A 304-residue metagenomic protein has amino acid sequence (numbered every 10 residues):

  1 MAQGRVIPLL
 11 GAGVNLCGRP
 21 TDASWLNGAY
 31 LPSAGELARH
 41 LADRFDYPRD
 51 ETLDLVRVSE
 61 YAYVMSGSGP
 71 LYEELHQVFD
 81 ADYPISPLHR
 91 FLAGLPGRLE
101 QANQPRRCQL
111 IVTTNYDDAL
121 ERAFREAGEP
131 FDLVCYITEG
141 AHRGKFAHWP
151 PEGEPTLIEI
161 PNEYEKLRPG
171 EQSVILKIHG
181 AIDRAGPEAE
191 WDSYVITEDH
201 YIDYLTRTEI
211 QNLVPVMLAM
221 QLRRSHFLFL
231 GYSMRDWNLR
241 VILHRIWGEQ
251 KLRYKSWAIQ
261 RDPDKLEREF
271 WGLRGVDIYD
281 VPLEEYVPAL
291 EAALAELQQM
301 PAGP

Functional and structural regions predicted by a protein language model:
M1-L10, V14-G35, H40-T52, Y61-S68 (+4 more regions): SIR2/sirtuin-family catalytic core signature
C17, D118-R122, R143, R184-E188 (+1 more regions): Short, well-ordered, mixed-charge alpha-helical segments that flank or form enzyme active sites
G69-L88, D192-E209: Glycine-rich phosphate-binding "P-loop"
R122-E126, G186-I196, L239-I242: A short secondary-structure junction signal
G140-G144, D183-A185, L283-A292: A short acidic, often aromatic-flanked loop/helix-cap motif at beta-alpha or helix-coil junctions that lines enzyme
G144-P155, Y201-Y204: Glycine- and acidic-residue-rich phosphate-binding/metal-coordinating active-site segment common to enzymes that handle
Q172-L213: Glycine-rich phosphate- or other oxyanion-binding loops that anchor nucleotides, phosphorylated ligands
